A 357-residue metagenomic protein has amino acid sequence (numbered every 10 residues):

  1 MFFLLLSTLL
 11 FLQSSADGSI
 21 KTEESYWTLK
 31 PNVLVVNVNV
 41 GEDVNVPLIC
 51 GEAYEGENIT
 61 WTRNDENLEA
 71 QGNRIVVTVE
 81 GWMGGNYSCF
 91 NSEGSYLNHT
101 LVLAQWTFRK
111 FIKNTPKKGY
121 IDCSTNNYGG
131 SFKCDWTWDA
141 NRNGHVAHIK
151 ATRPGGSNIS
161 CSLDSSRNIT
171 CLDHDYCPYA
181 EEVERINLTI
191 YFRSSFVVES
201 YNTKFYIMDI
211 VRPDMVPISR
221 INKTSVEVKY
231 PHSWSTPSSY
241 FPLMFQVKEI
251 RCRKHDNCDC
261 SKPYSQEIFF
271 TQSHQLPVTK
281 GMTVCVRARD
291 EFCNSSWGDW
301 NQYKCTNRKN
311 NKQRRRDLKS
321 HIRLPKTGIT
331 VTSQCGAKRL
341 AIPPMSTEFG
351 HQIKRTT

Functional and structural regions predicted by a protein language model:
M1-K30, E55: N-terminal Sec-dependent signal peptide, specifically the hydrophobic helical h-region
V38-N39, N64-L97, L163-V183, Q266-P277: Extracellular beta-strand/loop-rich beta-sandwich domains predominantly from IgSF
V44-E52, K133-D135: A short beta-strand segment in extracellular, disulfide-stabilized domains
L48-C50, W61, C89: Core motif of extracellular immunoglobulin-like domains
E52-N67, H145-G155, V247-I250: Change to "...patches in solvent-exposed regions of secreted, membrane-anchored, or virion-exposed structural
V102-A104, F196-F205, E291-L318, I322: Extracellular fibronectin type III
F132-N141, K223-F241, G336: Conserved aromatic anchor
C177-E199, S273-N294: Beta-strand-rich modules
